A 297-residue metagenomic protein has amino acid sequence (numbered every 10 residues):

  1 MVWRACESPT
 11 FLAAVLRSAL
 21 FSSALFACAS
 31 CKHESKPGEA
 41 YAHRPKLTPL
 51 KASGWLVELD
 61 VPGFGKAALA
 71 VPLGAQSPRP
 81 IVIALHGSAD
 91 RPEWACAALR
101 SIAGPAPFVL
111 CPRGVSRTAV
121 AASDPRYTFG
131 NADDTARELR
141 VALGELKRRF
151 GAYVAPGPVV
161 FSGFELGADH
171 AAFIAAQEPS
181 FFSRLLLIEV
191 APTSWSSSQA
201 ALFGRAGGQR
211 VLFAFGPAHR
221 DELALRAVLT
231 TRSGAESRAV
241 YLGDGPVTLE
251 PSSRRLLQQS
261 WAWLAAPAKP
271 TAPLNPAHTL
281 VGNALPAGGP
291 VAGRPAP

Functional and structural regions predicted by a protein language model:
V2-A27: Sec-dependent bacterial lipoprotein signal peptides
C31-I81, P107, E138, A227-V228 (+2 more regions): A domain-start/cap signature at the N-terminus of enzymes
P45-K51, L59-A70, R79-V154: Serine-hydrolase catalytic machinery in alpha/beta-hydrolase-like enzymes
R113, S162, I188-E189: Alpha/beta-hydrolase-fold catalytic nucleophile elbow
S162-G167, A171: Gly/Ala-rich beta-loop-alpha elbow adjacent to hydrolase catalytic centers
F173-Q177: Active-site signature of alpha/beta-hydrolase-fold catalytic machinery across serine- and Asp/Cys-nucleophile hydrolases
S180-P192: A conserved short beta-strand
E189-A265: The feature captures the conserved acid-bearing segment of alpha/beta-hydrolase catalytic domains
